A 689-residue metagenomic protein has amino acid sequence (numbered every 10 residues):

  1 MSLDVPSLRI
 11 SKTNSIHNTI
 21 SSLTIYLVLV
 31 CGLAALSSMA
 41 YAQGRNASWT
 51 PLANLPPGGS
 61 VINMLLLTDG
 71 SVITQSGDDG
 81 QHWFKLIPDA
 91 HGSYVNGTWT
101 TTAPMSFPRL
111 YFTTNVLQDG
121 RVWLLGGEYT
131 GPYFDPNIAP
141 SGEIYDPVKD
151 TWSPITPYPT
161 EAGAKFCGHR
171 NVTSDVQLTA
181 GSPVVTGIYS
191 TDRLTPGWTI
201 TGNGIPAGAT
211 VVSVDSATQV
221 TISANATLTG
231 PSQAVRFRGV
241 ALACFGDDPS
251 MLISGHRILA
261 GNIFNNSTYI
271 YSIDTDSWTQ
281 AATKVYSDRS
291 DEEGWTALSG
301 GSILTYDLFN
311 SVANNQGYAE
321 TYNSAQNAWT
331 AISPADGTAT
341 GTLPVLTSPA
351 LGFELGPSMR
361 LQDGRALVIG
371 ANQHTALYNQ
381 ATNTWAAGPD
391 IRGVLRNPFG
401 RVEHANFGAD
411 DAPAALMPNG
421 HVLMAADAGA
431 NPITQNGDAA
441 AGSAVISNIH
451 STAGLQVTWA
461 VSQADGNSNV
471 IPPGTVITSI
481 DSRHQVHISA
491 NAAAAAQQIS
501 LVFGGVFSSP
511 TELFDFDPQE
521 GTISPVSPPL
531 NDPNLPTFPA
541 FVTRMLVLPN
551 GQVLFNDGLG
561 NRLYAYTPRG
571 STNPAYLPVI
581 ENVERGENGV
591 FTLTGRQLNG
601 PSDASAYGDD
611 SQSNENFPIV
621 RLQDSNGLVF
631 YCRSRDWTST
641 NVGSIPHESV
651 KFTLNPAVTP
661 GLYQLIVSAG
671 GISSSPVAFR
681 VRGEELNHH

Functional and structural regions predicted by a protein language model:
P51-I62, I73-Q75, H82-S93, P104 (+13 more regions): Immunoglobulin-like IPT/TIG beta-sandwich domains and homologous Ig-like subdomains
A53, N96-P104, S153-P159, T279-K284 (+4 more regions): Beta-propeller fold detector
V61-M64, L110-N115, V240, G246-S250 (+4 more regions): Beta-propeller and closely related beta-sheet repeat lectin domains
L66-D69, V116-D119, F245, L252-G255 (+4 more regions): Residue-level detector of Asp-centered blade-edge/turn motifs that repeat once per structural unit in beta-propeller
D79-G80, R109-Y111, P136-S141, D247 (+10 more regions): A detector of repeated loop/turn-to-beta-strand junctions in beta-rich toroidal repeat architectures
W83-G92, I138-K149, S267-T275, G317-Q326 (+3 more regions): Beta-propeller blade signature
H169-G239, N431-G505: Small/polar beta-strand repeat architecture
P539-A575: Blade-level signature of beta-propeller repeat domains, shared across WD40, Kelch, NHL, RCC1 and BNR/Asp-box propellers
